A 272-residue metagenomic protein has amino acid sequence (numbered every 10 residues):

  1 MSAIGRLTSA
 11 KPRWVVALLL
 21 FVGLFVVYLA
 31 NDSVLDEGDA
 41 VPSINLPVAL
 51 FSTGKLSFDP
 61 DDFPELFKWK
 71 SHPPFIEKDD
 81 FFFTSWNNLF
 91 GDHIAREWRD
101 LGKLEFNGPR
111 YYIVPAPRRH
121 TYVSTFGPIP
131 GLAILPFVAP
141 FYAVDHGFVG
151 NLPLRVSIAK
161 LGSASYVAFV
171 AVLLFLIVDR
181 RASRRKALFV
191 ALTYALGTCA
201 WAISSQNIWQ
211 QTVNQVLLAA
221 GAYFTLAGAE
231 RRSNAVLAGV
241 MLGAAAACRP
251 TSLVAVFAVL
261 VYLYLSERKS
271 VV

Functional and structural regions predicted by a protein language model:
M1-Y28, D179: Start-transfer (signal-anchor) and selected internal transmembrane alpha helices of multi-pass inner/ER membrane
S2-R6, R231, V254-V272: Perimembrane helix-loop-helix junctions
F21, A187-T198, Y223, L242-A246 (+1 more regions): Short helix- or helix-capping micro-motifs that position conserved polar/aromatic residues at function-defining sites
V27-P42, F58-D62, I208: Helix-to-loop transition at the C-terminal end of transmembrane segments
S52-K160: Interfacial juxtamembrane loops and adjacent helix segments that form the catalytic/substrate-binding surfaces
S157-A182, A219-A220: Transmembrane-helix motifs of polytopic, lipid-linked glycan transferases
A182, V213, G221-L237, A245 (+1 more regions): Membrane-interface transmembrane helices that cradle and orient dolichyl/undecaprenyl
S205-V213: Short acidic/glycine- and proline-prone juxtamembrane loop motifs at membrane-interface regions of multi-pass membrane
